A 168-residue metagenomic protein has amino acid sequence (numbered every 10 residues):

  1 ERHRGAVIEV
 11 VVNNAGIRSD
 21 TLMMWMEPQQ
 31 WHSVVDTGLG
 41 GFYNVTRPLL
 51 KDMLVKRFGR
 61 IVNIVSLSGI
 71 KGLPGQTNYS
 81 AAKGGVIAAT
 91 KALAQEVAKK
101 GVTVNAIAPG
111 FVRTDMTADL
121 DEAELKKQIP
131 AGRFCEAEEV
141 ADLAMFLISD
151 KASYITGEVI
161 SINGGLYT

Functional and structural regions predicted by a protein language model:
T21-M24, K71-T77, K99-K100, G132 (+1 more regions): Active-site loop immediately N-terminal to the catalytic Tyr-X3-Lys motif of short-chain dehydrogenase/reductase
L22-M23, Q30-H32, I61, T117 (+1 more regions): Substrate-binding pocket helix/loop in short-chain dehydrogenase/reductase
W25, D121-E139: Catalytic Tyr-x(3-8)-Lys segment
T46, A82, T90: Active-site helix of classical SDR
L50, F58, F134-I162, L166-Y167: C-terminal substrate-recognition "lid" of short-chain dehydrogenase/reductases
K51, Q95-K99, S153: Alpha-helical segment proximal to the catalytic Tyr-Lys
S66: Residue(s) in the substrate-gating loop at a strand-loop-helix junction that position the organic substrate next
